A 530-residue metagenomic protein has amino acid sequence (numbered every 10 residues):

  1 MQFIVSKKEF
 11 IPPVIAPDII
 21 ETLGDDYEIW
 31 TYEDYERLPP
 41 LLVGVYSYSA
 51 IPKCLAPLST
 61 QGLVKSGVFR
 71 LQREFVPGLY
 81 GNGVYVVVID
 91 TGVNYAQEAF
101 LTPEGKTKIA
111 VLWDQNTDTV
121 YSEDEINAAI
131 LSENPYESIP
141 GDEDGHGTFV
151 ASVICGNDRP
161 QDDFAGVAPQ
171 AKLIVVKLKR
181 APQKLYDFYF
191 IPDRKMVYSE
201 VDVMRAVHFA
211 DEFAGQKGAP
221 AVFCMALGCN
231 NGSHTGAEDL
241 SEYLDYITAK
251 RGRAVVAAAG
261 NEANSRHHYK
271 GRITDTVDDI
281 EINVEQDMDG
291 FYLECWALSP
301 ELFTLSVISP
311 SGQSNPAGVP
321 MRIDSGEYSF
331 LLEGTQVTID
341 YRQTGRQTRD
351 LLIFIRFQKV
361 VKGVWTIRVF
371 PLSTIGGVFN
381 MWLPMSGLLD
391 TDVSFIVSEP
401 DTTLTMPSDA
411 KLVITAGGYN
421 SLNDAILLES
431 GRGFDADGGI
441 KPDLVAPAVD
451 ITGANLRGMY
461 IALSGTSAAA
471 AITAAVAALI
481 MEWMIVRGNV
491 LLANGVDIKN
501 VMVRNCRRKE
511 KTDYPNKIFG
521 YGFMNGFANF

Functional and structural regions predicted by a protein language model:
F3-Y85, G92-K108, G363-W365, S394 (+2 more regions): Autoinhibitory propeptides
S49-C54, R205-T235, A258, F370-L372 (+1 more regions): Short acidic, glycine-rich surface-loop motifs adjacent to enzyme active sites
E74-S199, D289, P300-E301, A410-L412 (+3 more regions): Subtilisin-like serine protease catalytic core
D90, G260, G465: Active-site glycine-centered loops adjacent to acidic/histidine catalytic or metal-binding residues that shape
V93-S152, G166-A168, L185, K217 (+4 more regions): Active-site core segment of subtilase-fold serine proteases
W113-I126, S265-L351, V369-F370, I396-A478: Extracellular S/T/G-rich loop segment that most often corresponds to the catalytic His/Ser-adjacent loop
A151-I154, I174-P182, D211-A221, E301-F303 (+1 more regions): Hydrolase catalytic cores
V222-F223, L240-G271, F523-G526: Catalytic cores of secreted or luminal carbohydrate-active enzymes
